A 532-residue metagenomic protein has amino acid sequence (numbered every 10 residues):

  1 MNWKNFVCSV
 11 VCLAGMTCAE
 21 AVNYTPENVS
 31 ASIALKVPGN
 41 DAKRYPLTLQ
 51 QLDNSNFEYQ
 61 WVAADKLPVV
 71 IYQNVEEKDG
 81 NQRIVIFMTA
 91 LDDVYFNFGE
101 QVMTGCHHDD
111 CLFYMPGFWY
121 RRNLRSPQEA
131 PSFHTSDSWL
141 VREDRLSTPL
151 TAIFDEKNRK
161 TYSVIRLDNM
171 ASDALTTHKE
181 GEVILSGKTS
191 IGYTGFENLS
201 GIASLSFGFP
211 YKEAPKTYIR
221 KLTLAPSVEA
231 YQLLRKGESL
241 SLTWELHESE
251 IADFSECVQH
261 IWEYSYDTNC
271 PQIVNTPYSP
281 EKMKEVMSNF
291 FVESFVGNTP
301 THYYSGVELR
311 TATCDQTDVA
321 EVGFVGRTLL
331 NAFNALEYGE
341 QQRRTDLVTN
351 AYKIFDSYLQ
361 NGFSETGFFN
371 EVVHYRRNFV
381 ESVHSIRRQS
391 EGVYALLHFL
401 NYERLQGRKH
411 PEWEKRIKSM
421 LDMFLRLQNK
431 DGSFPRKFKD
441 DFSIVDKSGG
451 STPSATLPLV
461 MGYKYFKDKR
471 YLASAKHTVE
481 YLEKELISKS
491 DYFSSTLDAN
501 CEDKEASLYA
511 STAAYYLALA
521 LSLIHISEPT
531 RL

Functional and structural regions predicted by a protein language model:
N2-S9: Sec-dependent signal peptide recognition, specifically the positively charged N-region followed immediately by
A14-N23: Bacterial Sec-dependent signal peptides at the C-terminal "C-region" and cleavage site
Y24-P26, P38-N40, T48-D53, E58-K66 (+1 more regions): Beta-strand/loop-rich accessory regions of lumenal/periplasmic or secreted enzymes, predominantly carbohydrate-active
N28-A31, V37-A42, L234, E238 (+5 more regions): Low-complexity, Ser/Thr/Pro/Gly-enriched N-terminal "stalk/linker" regions
T299-E321, T366-R388, S433-S454, D491-Y515 (+1 more regions): Carbohydrate-binding/catalytic loop surfaces
L329-T345, E391-K409, S454-D468, Y509-L523: Well-ordered alpha-helical scaffold segments within catalytic/enzyme domains
N378-V380, N401-K469, H477, K484 (+2 more regions): Active-site lining segments of carbohydrate-active enzymes
S522-T530: Residue-level detector of conserved catalytic or cofactor/ligand-binding positions in enzyme active sites
